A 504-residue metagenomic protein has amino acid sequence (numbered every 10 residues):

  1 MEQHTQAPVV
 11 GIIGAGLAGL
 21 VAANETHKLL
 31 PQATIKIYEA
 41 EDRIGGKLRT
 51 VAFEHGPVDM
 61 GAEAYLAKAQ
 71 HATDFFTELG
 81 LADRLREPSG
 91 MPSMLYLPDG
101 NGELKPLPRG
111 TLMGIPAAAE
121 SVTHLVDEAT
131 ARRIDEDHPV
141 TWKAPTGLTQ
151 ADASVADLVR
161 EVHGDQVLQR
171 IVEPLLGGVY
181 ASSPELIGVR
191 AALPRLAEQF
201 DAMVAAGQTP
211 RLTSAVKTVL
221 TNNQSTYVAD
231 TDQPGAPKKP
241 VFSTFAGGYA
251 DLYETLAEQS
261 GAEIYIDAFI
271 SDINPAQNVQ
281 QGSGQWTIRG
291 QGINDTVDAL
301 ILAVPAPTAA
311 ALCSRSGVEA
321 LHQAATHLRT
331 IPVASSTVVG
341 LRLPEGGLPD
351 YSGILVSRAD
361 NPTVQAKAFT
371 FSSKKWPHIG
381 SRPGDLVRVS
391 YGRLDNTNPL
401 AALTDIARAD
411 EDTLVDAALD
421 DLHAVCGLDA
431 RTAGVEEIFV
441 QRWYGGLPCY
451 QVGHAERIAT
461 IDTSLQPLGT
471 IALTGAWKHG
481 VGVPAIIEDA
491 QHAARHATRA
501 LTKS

Functional and structural regions predicted by a protein language model:
E2-H4, P108-L112, P116, F369-S504: Conserved flavin/dinucleotide-binding core of flavoenzymes
A7-I37: N-terminal Rossmann-like FAD-binding beta1-loop-alpha1 element of flavoenzymes
A18, R43, P307: Conserved Rossmann-like nucleotide-cofactor binding loop
A22-T26, L256, A493: Hydrophobic residues within alpha-helices that form the first helical element adjacent to the glycine-rich loop
H27-F53: Glycine-rich FAD pyrophosphate-binding loop
E54-P145: Dinucleotide-binding Rossmann-like beta1-alpha1 core, especially the glycine-rich loop that anchors the ADP
H138-F269, A276: Active-site/ligand-binding neighborhood in enzyme catalytic cores
A268-L400, V425: Mid-domain catalytic core of redox enzymes that form a hydrophobic substrate pocket/lid adjacent to a catalytic redox
